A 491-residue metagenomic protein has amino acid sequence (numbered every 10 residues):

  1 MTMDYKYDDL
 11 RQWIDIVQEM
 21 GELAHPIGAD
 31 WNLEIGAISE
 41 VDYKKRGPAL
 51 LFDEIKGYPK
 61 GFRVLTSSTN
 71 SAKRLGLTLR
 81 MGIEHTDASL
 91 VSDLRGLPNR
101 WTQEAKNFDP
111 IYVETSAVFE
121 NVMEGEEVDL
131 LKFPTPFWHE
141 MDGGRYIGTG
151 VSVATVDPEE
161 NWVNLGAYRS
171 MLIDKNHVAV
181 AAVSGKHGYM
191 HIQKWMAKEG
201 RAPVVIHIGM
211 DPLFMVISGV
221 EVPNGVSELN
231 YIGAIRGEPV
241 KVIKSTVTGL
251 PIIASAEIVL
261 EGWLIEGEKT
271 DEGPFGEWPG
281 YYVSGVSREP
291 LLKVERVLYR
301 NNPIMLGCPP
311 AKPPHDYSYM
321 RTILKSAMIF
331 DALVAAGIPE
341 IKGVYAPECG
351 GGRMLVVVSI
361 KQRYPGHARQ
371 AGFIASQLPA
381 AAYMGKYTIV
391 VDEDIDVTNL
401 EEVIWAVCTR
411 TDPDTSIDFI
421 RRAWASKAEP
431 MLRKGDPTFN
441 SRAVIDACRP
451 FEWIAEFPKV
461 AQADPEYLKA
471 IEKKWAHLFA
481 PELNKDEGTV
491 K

Functional and structural regions predicted by a protein language model:
T2-L291, E295-K491: Extended, highly charged
